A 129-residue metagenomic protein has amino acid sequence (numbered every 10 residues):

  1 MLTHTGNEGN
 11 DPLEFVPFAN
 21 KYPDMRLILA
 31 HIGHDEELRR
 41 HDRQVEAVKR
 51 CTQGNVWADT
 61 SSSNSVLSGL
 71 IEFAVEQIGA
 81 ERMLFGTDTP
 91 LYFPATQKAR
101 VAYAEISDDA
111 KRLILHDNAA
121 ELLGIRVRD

Functional and structural regions predicted by a protein language model:
M1-L84: Catalytic pocket-lining loop regions of alpha/beta-barrel enzymes, especially the amidohydrolase/enolase/GH5 lineages
I78-R82, L91-D129: Mid-to-C-terminal alpha-helical segments outside catalytic/metal-binding sites
D88: NAD(P)-dependent dehydrogenases' Rossmann-like dinucleotide-binding region
